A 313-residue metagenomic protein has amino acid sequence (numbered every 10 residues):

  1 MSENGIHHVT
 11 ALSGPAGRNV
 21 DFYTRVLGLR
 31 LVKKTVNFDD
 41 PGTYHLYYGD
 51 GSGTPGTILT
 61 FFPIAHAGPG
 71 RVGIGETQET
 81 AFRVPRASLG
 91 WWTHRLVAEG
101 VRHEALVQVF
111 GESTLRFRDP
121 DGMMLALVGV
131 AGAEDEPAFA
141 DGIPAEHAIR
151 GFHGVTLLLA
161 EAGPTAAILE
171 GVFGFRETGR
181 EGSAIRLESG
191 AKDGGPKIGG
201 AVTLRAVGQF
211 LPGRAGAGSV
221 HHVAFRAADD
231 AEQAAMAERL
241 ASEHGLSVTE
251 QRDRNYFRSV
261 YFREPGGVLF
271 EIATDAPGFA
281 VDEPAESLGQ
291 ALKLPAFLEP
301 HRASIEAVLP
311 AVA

Functional and structural regions predicted by a protein language model:
M1-G70, I74-F82, R86-G90, H94-A98 (+2 more regions): An N-terminus-focused feature that recognizes amino-terminal "leader" regions
M1-R18, T77-V84, G132-A166, A215-R226 (+1 more regions): N-terminal beta-strand motif that seeds the catalytic metal site of vicinal oxygen chelate
R18, A87-W92, G163-A166, D230-A235: Short, conserved charged micro-motifs
N19-T24, L46, L96, G122 (+3 more regions): Conserved active-site tyrosine of GNAT-family acetyltransferases
K33-T35, T93-G151, R180-T203, E238 (+1 more regions): Vicinal oxygen chelate
A67-G70, D141-P144, A206-R214: Short beta-strand/turn micro-motifs at beta-sheet edges
L96, Q209-R254: A contiguous binding-surface segment within folded domains or other stable secondary-structure elements
T165-A228: Aromatic-anchored, glycine/proline-accented short structural segments that stabilize local strand-turns or short
